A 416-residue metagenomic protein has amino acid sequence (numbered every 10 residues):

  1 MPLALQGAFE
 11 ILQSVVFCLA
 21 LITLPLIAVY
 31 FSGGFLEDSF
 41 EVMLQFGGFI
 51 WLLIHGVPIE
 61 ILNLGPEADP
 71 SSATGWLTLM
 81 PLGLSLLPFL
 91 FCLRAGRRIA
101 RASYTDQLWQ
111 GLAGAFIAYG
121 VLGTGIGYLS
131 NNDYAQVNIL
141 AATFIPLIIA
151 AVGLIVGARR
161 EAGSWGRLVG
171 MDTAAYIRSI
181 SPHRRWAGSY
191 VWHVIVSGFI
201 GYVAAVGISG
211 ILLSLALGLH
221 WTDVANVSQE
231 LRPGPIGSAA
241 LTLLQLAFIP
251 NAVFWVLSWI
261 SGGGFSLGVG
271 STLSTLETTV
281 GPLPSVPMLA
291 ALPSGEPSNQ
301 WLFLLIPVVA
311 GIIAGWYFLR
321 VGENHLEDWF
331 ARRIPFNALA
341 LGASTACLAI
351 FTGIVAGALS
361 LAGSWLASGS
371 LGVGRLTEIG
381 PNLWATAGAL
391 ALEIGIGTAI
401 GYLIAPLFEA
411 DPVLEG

Functional and structural regions predicted by a protein language model:
M1-A8, A68-D69, R178-I195, P233 (+1 more regions): Cytosolic juxtamembrane amphipathic/interface segments immediately preceding and feeding into a transmembrane helix
P2-L86, G125-N132, S228-V308, W365-G416: Long, glycine/tryptophan/cysteine-rich extracytoplasmic
L5, F9, Q13-F17, Q110-A118 (+2 more regions): Alpha-helical transmembrane segments of multi-pass membrane proteins
L12-D172, Y202-L217: Transmembrane-helix bundle segments that line or gate the permeation/cavity pathway in multi-pass membrane proteins
D106-A174, S214, G218-L219, I312-G416: Alpha-helical transmembrane segments of multi-pass integral membrane proteins, characterized by long hydrophobic
L168-G188, S228-L231, L273-P284, H325-N337: Juxtamembrane inter-helical linkers in multi-pass membrane proteins
R184-V203, P233-L243, A291-N299, L339-L348: Membrane-water interface at loop-to-transmembrane-helix junctions
V194-F254: Loop-centered beta-sheet repeat module
